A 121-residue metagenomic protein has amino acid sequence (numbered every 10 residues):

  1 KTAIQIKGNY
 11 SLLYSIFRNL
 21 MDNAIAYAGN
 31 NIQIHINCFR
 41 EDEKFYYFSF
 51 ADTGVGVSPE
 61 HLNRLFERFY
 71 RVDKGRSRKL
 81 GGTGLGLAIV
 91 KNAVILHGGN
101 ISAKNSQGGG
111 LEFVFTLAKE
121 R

Functional and structural regions predicted by a protein language model:
Q5-G8: Conserved micro-motifs of the catalytic ATP-binding
A24-I25: Short helix-loop "hinge" at the ATP-lid/N-box region of the Bergerat-fold HATPase_c
N30, G98-G99: Conserved glycine-rich
N31-K44: Short beta-strand/loop element within the Bergerat-fold HATPase_c
D52: Acidic ATP/Mg2+-coordinating residue in the GHKL
V57-F69: Short conserved segment of the HATPase_c
G86, V90: Short alpha-helical Gxxx[C/S/T] motif in the catalytic ATP-binding
